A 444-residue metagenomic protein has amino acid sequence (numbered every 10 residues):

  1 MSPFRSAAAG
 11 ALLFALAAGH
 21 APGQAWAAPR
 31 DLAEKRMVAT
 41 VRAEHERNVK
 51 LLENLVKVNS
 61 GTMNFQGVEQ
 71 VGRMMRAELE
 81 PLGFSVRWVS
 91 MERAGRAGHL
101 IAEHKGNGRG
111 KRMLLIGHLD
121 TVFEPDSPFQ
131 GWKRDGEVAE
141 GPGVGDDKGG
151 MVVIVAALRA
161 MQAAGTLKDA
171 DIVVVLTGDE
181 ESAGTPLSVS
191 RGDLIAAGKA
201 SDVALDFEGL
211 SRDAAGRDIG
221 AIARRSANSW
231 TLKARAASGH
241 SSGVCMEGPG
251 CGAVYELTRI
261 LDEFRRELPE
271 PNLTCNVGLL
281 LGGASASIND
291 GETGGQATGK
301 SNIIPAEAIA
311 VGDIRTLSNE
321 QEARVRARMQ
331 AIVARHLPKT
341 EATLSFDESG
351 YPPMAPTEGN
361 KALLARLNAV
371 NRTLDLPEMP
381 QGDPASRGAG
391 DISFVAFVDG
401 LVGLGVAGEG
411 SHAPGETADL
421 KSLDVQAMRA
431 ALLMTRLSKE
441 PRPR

Functional and structural regions predicted by a protein language model:
M1-S6, D169-A170: Positively charged n-region of N-terminal signal peptides that target proteins for export
R5-L16: Sec-dependent N-terminal signal peptides
F14-Q24: C-terminal segment of classical bacterial N-terminal signal peptides
A28-E34, S60-G61, R212-A214, I222 (+1 more regions): Metal-dependent amide/peptide-bond hydrolase catalytic core, centered on the "pita-bread" metallohydrolase fold
A28-P142, Q162-K168: Acidic/His- and Gly-rich active-site-bordering loop/insert found across diverse amide/peptide-bond hydrolases
V49-E53, G72, R76, V155 (+6 more regions): Extracytoplasmic/secreted envelope proteins and their assembly/folding machinery, especially bacterial periplasmic
I116-G117, V175-T177, L205-E208, K233-R235 (+1 more regions): Short beta-strand segments
G143, D147-A223, S285-E292, R442-R444: Acidic/histidine-rich catalytic neighborhood of metal-dependent amide-processing enzymes
